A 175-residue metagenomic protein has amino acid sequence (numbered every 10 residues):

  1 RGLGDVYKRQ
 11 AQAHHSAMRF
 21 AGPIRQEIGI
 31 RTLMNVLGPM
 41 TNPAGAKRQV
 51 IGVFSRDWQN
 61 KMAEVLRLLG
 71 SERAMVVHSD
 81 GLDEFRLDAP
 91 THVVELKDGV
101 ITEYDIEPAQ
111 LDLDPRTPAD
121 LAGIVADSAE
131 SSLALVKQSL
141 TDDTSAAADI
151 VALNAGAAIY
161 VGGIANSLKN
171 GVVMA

Functional and structural regions predicted by a protein language model:
G2-Y7: Short, small-residue-biased leader/transition segments that mark boundaries at the very start of proteins
R9-A175: Glycine-rich anion-binding loops and their surrounding alpha/beta cores
